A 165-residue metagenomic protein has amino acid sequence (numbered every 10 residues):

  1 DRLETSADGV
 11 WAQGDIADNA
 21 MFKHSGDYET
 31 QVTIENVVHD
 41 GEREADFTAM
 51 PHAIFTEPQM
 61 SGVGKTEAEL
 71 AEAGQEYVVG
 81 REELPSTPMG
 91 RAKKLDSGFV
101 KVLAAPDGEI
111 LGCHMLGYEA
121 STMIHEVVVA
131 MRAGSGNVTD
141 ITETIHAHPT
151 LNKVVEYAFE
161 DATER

Functional and structural regions predicted by a protein language model:
D1-H39, V128-V129: FAD-site-proximal beta/loop scaffold in flavoenzymes
E4-T5, D46-F47, K93-L95: Solvent-exposed alpha-helices and their adjacent loops that cap or buttress functional pockets in soluble metabolic
G9, D46-T48, P106-D107: Short, flexible turn/loop "capping" segments at secondary-structure junctions
D18, N36-V63, I145-A147: Active-site-proximal substrate-binding core of FAD-dependent oxidoreductases
S25-E29, D46, E119, M123: Short acidic-hydrophobic sequence patches enriched in Asp/Glu that either
F55-R165: Flexible, glycine-rich terminal cap/loop adjacent to redox cofactors in electron-transfer oxidoreductases
